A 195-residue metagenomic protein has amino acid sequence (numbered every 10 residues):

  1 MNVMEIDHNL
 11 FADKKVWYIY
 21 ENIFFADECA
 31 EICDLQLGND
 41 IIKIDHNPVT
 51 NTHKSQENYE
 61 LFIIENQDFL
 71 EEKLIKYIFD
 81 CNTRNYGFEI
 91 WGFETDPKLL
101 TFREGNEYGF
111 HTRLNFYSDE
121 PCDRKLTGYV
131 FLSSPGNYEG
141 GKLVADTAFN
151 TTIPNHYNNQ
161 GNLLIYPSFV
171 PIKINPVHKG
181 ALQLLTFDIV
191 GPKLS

Functional and structural regions predicted by a protein language model:
M1-L163, F169-S195: Fe(II)/2-oxoglutarate oxygenase catalytic core
